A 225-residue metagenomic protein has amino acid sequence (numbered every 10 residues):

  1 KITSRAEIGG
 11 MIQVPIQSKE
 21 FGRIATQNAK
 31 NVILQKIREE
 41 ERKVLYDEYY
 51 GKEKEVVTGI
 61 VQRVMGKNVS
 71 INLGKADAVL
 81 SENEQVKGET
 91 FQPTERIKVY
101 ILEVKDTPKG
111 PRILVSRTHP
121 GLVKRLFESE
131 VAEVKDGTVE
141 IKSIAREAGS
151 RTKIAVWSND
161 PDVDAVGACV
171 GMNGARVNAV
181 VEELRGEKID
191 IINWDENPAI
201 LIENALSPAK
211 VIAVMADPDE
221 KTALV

Functional and structural regions predicted by a protein language model:
K1-V225: RNA-contacting regions in translation and RNA-metabolism proteins, encompassing KH/S1 modules where present
